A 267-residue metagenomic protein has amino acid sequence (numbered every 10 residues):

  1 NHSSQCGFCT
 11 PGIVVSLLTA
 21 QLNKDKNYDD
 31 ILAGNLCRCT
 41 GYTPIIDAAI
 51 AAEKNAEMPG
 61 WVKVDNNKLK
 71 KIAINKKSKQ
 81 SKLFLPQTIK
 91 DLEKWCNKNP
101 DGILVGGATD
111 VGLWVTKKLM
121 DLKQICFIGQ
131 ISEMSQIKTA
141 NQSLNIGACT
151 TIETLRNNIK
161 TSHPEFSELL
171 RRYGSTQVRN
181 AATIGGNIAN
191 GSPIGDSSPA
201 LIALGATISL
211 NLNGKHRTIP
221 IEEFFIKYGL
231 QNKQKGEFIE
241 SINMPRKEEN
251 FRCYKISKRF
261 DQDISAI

Functional and structural regions predicted by a protein language model:
S3-I267: C-terminal structural segment of proteins
